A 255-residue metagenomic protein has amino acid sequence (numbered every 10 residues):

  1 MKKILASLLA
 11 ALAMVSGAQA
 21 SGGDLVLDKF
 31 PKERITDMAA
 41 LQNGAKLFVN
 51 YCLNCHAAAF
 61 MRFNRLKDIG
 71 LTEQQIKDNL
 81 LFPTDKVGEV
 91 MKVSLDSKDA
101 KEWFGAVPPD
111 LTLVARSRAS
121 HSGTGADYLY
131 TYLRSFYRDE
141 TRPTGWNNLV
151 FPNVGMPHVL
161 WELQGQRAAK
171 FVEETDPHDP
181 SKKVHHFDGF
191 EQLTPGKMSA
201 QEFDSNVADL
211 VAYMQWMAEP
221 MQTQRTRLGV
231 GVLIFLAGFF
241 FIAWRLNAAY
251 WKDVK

Functional and structural regions predicted by a protein language model:
M1-I4: Positively charged n-region of N-terminal signal peptides that target proteins for export
S7-S16: Bacterial N-terminal signal peptides
S16-G22: Bacterial Sec-dependent signal peptides at the C-terminal "C-region" and cleavage site
G22-K46, A57-D68, I76, A218-T226: Electrostatic cytochrome c docking/interface patches
F48-A59, L210: The canonical Cys-X-X-Cys-His
D68-P195, D204-A208, M214: Extracytoplasmic electron-transfer domains, predominantly the class I c-type cytochrome c fold
S199-Q224, L228: Juxtamembrane amphipathic/hinge helix adjacent to a transmembrane helix
R225-K255: Juxtamembrane interface at the cytosolic side of transmembrane helices
